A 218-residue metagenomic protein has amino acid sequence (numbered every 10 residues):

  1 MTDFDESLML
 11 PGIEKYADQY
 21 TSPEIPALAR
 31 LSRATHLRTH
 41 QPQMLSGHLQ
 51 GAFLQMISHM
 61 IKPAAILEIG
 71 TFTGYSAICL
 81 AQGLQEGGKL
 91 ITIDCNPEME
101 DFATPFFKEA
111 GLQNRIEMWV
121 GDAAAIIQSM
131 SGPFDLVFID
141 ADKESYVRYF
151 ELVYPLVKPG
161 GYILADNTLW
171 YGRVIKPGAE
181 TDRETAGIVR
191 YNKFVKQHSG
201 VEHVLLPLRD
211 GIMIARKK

Functional and structural regions predicted by a protein language model:
M1-I25, R38: N-terminal auxiliary segments of SAM/dcSAM-dependent transferases
T21-I25, T39-F53, H59: Conserved SAM-binding loop and adjacent beta-strand
L31: Beta-strand-loop-alpha "switch" segments that mediate conformational coupling across diverse proteins
G47-K218: S-adenosylmethionine/decaboxylated-SAM
